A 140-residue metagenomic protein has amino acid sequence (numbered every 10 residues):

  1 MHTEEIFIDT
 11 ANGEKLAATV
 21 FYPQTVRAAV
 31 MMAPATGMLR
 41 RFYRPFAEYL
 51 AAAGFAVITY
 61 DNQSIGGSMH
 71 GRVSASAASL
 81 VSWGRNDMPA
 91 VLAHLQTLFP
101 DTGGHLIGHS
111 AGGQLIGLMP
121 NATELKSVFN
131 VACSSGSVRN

Functional and structural regions predicted by a protein language model:
M1-Y22: N-terminal cap/lid segment of alpha/beta-hydrolase-fold proteins
R27, P34-M38: Active-site glycine-rich loops that stabilize anionic/oxyanionic intermediates across multiple enzyme folds
R40-V73: Conserved alpha/beta-hydrolase
F42, A77-L98: Alpha/beta-hydrolase active-site loop
V57, G104, K126: Hydrophobic anchor at the start of a short beta-strand that flanks the dinucleotide cofactor-binding loop
L98-S110: Alpha/beta-hydrolase fold nucleophile elbow
I107, A111-N140: Alpha/beta-hydrolase-fold enzymes
